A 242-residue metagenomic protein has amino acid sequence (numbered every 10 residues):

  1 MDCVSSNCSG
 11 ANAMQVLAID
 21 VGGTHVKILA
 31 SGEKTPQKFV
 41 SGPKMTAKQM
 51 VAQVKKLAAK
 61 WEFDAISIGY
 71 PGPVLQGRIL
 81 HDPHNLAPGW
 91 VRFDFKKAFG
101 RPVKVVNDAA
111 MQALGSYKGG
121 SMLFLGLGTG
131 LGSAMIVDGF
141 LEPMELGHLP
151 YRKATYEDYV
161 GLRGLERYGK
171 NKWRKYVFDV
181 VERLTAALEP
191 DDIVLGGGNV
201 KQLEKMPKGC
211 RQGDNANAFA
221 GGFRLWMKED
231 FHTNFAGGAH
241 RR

Functional and structural regions predicted by a protein language model:
V4, C8-A52, F140-R167: Short glycine-rich, Thr/Ser-proximal phosphate-binding strand/loop in the N-terminal lobe of ATP-dependent enzymes
V16-D20, A65-S67, M122-G126, V194: Short glycine-aspartate micro-motif
V26, W90-F93, K97-Q112, S121 (+1 more regions): Glycine-rich phosphate-binding loop plus the immediately following alpha-helix
V26-A30, G72, L114, L131-I136: Short beta-strand scaffold segments in enzyme catalytic cores
I28, I68, L195-G197, G222: Residue-level signal for inorganic ion chemistry
G42-K55, A59-S67, G72-S121, D158-V160 (+1 more regions): Glycine-rich phosphate-binding loop and adjoining helix at the ATP-binding site of ATP-dependent phosphoryl-transfer
Y70, L127-T129, G197-G198: Short secondary-structure boundary segments
L184-A216: Glycine-rich phosphate-binding loops at beta-strand->alpha-helix junctions
